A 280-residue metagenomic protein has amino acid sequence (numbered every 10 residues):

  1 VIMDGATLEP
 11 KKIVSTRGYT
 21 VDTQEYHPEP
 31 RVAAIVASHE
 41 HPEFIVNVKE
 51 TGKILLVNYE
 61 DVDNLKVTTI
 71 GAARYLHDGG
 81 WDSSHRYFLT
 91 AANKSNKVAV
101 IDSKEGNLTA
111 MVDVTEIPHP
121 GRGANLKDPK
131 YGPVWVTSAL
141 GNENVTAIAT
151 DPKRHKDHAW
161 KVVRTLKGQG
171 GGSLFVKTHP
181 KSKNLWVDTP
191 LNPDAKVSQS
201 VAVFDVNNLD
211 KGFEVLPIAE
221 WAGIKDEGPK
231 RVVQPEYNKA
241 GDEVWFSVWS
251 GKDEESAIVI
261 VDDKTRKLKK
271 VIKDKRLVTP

Functional and structural regions predicted by a protein language model:
V1-P280: Predominantly soluble domains enriched in secretory-pathway, periplasmic, or organellar proteins
